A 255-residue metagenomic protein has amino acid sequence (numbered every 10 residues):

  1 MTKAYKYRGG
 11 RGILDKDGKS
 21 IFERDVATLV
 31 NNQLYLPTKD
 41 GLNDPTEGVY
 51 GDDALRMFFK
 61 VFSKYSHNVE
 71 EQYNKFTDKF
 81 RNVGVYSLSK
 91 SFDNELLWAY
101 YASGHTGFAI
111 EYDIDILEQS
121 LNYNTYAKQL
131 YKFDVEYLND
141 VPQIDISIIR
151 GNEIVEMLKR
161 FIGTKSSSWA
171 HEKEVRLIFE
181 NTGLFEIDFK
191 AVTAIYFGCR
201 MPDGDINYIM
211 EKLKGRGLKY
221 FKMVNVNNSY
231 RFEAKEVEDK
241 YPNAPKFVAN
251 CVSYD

Functional and structural regions predicted by a protein language model:
M1-D255: Partner-binding and oligomerization surfaces adjacent to conserved cores of proteins that assemble macromolecular
